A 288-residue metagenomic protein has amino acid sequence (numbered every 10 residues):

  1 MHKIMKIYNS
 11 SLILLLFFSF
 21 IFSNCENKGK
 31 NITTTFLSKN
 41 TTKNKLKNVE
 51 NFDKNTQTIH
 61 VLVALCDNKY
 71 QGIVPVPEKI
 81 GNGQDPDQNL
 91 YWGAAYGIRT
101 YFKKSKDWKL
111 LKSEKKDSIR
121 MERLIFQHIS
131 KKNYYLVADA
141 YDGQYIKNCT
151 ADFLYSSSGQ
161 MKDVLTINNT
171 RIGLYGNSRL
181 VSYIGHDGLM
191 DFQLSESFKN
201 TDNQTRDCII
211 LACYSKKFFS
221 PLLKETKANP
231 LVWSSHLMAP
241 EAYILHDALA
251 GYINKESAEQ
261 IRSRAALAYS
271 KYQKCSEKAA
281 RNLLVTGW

Functional and structural regions predicted by a protein language model:
H2-L12: Bacterial N-terminal signal peptides that target proteins for export
I13-F20: Bacterial N-terminal signal peptides
S23-N24: C-terminal motif of bacterial Sec signal peptides marking the signal peptidase cleavage site
G29-W108: Boundary/activation segment at the start of structured domains
P86-G173: Functional beta-strand-loop-alpha-helix junction segments that form "active/interaction loops" within catalytic
F102-K106, S157, M161, G185-G188 (+3 more regions): Sec/Tat-exported extracytoplasmic proteins
R171-G251: Catalytic cores of nucleophile-dependent amide-cleaving enzymes
Q260-W288: Caspase-like cysteine protease fold
